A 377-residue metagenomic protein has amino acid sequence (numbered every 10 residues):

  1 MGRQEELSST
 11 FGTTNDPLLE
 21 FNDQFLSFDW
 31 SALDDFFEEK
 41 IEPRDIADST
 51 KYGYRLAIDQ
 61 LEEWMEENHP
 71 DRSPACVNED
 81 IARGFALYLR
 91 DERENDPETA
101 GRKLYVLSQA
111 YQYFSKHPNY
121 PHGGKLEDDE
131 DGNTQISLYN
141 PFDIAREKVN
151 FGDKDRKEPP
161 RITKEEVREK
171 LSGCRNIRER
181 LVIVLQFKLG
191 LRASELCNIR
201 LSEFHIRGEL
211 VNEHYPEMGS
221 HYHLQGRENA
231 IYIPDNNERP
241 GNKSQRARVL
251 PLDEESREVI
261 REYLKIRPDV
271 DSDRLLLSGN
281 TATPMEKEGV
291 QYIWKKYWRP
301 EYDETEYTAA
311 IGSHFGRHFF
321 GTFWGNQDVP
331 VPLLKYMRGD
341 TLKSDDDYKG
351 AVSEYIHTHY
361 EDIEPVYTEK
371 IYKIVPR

Functional and structural regions predicted by a protein language model:
M1-R44, R55-D59: N-terminal DNA-binding module of tyrosine recombinases/phage integrases
G2-F11, R161-A193, C197, R317: Basic, Lys/Arg- and aromatic-enriched nucleic-acid-binding interface segment
D35-K148: N-terminal core-binding DNA-recognition domain of tyrosine recombinases/integrases
N68-H69, V270-D271, Q291-D345: Short, basic (Lys/Arg/His-rich) helix/loop patches that form interaction surfaces in the mid-to-C-terminal regions
S137-R168, S220-E228, G241-E254, D269-D273: DNA breakage-rejoining catalytic core of tyrosine-based enzymes
N198-V259: Conserved tyrosine-mediated DNA breakage-rejoining catalytic core shared by Y-recombinases
P240-R261, D273-K296: C-terminal catalytic core of Y-nucleophile DNA break-rejoin enzymes
R338-R377: Catalytic-site neighborhood detector that most strongly recognizes the C-terminal catalytic loop/helix of tyrosine
